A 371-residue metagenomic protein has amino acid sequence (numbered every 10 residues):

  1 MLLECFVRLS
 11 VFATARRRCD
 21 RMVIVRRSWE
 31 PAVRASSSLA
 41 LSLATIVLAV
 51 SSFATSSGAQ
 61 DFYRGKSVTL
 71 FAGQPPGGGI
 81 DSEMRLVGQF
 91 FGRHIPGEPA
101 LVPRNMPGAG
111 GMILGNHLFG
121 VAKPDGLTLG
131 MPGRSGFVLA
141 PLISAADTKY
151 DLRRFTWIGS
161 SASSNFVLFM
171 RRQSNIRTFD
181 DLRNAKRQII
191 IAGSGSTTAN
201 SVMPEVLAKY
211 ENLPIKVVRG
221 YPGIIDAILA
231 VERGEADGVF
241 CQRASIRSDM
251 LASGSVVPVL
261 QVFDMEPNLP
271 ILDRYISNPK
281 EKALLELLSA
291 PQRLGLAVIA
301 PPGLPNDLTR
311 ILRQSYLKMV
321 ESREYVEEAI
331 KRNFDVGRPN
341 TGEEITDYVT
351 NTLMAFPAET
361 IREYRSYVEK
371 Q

Functional and structural regions predicted by a protein language model:
C19, V25-L43: Bacterial N-terminal signal peptides that target proteins for export
A40-S52: Bacterial N-terminal signal peptides
A54-S56: N-terminal signal peptide c-region/cleavage motif recognized by signal peptidases
V68, R93-E98, H117-T128, R134 (+4 more regions): Hinge/capping helix and adjacent helix->loop/strand transition within the periplasmic-binding protein
T69-M84, P107-G110, A192-A199: Extracytoplasmic "Venus flytrap"
M112-D125, V206-Y210, I225-V239, A244 (+2 more regions): Short helices/loops that flank or line small-molecule/ion binding pockets
S163, R247-V320, T352, F356-E359 (+2 more regions): C-terminal lobe and pocket-closing loops of periplasmic/extracytoplasmic Venus-flytrap solute-binding proteins
M265, R310, E321, Y325-V349: Mature extracytoplasmic/periplasmic domains
